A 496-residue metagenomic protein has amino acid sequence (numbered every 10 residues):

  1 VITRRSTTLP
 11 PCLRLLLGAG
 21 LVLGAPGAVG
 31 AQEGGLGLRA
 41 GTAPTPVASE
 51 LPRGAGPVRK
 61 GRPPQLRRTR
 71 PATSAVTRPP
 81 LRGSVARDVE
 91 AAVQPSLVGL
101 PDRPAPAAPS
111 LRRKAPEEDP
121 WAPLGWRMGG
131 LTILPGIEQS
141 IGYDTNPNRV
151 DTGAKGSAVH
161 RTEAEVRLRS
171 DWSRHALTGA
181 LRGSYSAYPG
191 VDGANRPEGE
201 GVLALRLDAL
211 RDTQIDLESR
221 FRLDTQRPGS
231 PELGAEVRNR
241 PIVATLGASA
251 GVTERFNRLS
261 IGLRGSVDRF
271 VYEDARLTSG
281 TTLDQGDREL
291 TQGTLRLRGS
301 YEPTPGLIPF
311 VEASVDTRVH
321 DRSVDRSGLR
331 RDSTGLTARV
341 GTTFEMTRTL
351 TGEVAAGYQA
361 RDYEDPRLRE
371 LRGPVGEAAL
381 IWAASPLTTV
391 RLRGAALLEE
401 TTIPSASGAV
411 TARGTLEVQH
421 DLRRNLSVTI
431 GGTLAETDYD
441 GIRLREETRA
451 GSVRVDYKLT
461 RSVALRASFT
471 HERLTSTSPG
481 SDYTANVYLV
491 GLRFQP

Functional and structural regions predicted by a protein language model:
I2-A43: Sec-dependent N-terminal signal peptides
Q32-P496: Gram-negative and organellar
